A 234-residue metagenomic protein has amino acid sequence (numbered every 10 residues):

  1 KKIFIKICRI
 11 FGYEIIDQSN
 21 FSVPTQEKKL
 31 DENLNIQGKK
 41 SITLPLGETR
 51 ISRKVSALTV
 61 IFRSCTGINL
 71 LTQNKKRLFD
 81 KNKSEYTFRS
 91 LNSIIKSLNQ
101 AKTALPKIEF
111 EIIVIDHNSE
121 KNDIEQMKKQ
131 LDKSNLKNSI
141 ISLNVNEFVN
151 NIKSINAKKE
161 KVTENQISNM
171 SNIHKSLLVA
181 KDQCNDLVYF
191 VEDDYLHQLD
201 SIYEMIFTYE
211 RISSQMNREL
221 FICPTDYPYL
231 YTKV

Functional and structural regions predicted by a protein language model:
K1-I42: Membrane-proximal basic amphipathic "stem/tether" segments
I36-T59: Short amphipathic alpha-helices and their capping/turn segments at secondary-structure boundaries
L58-F62, I94, F110-V114: Hydrophobic targeting segments
T59-R89: A solvent-exposed, charged loop/short amphipathic helix patch at secondary-structure junctions
L78-I108: Short, acidic, metal-binding catalytic loop of nucleotide-sugar glycosyltransferases
E120-N185: Active-site-proximal specificity loops/subdomain of glycosyltransferases
N156, A180, L187-Y189, Q198-V234: Conserved catalytic core of nucleotide-sugar-dependent glycosyltransferases
D194-L196: A short, conserved beta-strand element in the Rossmann-like catalytic core that flanks the donor/metal-binding loop
